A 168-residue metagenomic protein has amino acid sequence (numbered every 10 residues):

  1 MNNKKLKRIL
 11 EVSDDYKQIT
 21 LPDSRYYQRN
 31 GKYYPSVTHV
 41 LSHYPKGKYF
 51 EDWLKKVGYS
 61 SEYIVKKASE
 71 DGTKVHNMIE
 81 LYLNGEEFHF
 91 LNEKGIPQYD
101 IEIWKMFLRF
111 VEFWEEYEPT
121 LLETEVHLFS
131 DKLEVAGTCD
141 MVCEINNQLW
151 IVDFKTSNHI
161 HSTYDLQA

Functional and structural regions predicted by a protein language model:
M1-A136: Metal-dependent nuclease catalytic cores that hydrolyze phosphodiester bonds in DNA/RNA, characterized by
L122-A168: Mg2+/Mn2+-dependent nuclease catalytic core
